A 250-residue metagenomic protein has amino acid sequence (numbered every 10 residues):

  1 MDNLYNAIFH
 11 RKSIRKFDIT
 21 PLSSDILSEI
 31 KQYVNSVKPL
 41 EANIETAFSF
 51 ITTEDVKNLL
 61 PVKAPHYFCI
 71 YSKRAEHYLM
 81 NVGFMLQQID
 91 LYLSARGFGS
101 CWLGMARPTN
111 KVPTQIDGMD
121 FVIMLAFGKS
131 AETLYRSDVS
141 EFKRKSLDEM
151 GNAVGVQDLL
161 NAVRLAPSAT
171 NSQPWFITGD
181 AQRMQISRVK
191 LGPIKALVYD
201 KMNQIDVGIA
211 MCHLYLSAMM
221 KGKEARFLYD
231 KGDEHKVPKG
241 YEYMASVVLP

Functional and structural regions predicted by a protein language model:
M1-P250: Acidic, surface-exposed loops and disordered segments
